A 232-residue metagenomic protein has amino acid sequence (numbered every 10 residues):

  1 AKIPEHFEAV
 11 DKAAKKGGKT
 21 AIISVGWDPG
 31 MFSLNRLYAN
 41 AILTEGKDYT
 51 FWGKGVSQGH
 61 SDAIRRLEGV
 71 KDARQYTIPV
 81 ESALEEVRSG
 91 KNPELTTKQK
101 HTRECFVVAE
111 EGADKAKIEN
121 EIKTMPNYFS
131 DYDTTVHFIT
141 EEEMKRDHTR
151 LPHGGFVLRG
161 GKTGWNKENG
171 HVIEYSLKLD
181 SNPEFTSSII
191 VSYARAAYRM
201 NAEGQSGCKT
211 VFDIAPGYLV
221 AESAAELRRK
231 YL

Functional and structural regions predicted by a protein language model:
A1-I23: Rossmann-fold NAD(P)-binding glycine/threonine-rich loop
K2-I3, S24-S33, K54-Q58, E111 (+1 more regions): Gly/Ser/Thr-rich loops at beta-strand to alpha-helix junctions that form or flank small-molecule/cofactor-binding
D11, M31-K47, D62-D72, A196: Oxidoreductase and adenylate-handling cofactor-binding alpha/beta cores
K15-N40, I190: Short alpha-helices
A21-V25, F51, R74-Q75: General beta-strand structural signal in soluble alpha/beta enzymes
A39-L43, K47-F51, E104-A109: Short beta-strand and adjoining strand-loop segment in the mid-core of the Rossmann-like NAD(P)-dependent dehydrogenase
V56-A194: C-terminal substrate-binding/catalytic lobe of Rossmann-fold NAD(P)-dependent oxidoreductases
K167, H171-L232: NAD(P)-dependent Rossmann-like dehydrogenase/reductase catalytic/cofactor-binding core
